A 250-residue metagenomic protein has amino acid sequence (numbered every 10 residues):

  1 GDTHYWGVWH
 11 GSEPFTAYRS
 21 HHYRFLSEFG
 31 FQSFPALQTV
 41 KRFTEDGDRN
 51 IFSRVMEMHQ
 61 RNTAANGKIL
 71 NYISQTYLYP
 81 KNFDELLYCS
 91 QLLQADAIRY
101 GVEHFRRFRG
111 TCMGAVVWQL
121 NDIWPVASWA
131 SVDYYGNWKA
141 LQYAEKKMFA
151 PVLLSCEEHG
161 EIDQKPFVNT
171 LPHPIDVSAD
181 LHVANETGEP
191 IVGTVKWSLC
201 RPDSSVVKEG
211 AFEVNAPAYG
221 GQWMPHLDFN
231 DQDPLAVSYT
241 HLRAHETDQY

Functional and structural regions predicted by a protein language model:
T3-G193: Substrate-binding clefts and catalytic carboxylate motifs of secreted carbohydrate-active enzymes
P172, G188, A218-G220, A236: Surface-exposed coil/turn segments at beta-strand junctions on protein surfaces, enriched
D176-N215, M224: Beta-strand-rich binding/interaction modules
Y219-D228: Aromatic sugar-binding surface patches on proteins that engage polysaccharides or sugar-phosphate polymers
D231-Y239: Short glycine/proline/serine/threonine-rich loop/turn segments at secondary-structure transition edges
T240-T247: Conserved small/polar residues in nucleotide/adenosyl-binding loops
Y250: Cationic, low-complexity basic patches in intrinsically disordered or flexible, solvent-exposed regions
